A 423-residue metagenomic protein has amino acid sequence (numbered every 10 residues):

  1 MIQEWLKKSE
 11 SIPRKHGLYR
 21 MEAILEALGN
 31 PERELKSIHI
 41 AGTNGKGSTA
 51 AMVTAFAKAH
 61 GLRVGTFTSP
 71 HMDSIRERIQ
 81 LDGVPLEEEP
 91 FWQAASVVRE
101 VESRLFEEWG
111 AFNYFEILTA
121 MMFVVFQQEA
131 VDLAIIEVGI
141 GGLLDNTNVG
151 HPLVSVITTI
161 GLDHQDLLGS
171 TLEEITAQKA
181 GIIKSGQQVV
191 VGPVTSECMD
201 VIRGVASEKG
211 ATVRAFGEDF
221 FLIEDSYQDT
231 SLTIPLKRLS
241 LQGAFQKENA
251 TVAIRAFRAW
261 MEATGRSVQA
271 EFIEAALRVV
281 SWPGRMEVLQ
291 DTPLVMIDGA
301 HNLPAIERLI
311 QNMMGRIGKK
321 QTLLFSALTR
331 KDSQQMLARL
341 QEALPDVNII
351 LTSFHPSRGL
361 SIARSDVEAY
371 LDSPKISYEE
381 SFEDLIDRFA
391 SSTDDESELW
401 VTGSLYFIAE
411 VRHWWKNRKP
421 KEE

Functional and structural regions predicted by a protein language model:
M1-N44, S48-R63, M72-S74, A130 (+3 more regions): N-terminal leader/targeting and accessory segments in enzymes
L18, E22-R33, A59-G150: ATP-dependent carboxylate-amine ligase catalytic core
V53, L143-L153, R412-W415: Short Gly/Thr/Asp-enriched flexible loops that form oxyanion-binding sites at enzyme active sites
L105-F106, E129-E137, P152-K237, A250-E271: Acidic, Mg2+-coordinating active-site environments of NTP-dependent enzymes
A130-D132, G318, D394-E396: Short, high-confidence coil segments that cap the C-terminus of an alpha-helix and link into the following beta-strand
L133-V138, D145-V156, I160-H164, E174 (+1 more regions): Nucleotide phosphate-binding/pyrophosphate-handling subdomain across enzymes that bind or process nucleotide phosphates
T195-V205, G210-R214, I223-E224, L294-V295 (+1 more regions): C-terminal helical cap/extension that packs against the catalytic core of soluble nucleotide-cofactor enzymes
S404: Active-site-proximal loop/hinge segments that shape catalytic or ion-binding/gating pockets
